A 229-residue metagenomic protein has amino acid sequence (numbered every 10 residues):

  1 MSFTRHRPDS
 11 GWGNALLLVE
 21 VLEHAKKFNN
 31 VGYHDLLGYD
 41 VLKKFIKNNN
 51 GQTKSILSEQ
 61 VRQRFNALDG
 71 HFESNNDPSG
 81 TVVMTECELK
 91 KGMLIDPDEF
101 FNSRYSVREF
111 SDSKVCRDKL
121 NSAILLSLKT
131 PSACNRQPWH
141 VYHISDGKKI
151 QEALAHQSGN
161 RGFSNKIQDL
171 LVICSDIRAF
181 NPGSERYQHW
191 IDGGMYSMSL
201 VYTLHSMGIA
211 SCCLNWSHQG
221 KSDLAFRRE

Functional and structural regions predicted by a protein language model:
M1-E229: Acidic, surface-exposed loops and disordered segments
